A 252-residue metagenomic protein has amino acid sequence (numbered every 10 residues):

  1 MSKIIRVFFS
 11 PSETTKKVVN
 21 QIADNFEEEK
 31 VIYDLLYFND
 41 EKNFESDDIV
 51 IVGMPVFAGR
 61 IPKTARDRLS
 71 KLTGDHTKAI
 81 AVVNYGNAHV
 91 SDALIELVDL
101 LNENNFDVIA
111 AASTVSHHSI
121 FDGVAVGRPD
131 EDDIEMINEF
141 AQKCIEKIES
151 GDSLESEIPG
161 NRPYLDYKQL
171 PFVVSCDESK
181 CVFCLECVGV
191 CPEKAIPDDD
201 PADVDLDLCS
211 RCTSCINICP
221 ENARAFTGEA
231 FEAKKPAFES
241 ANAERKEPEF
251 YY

Functional and structural regions predicted by a protein language model:
S2-V18, D24-L36, D40-P171, G228-Y252: FMN-binding flavodoxin-like domain, especially the glycine-rich phosphate-binding loop
I4, V174, A202: A broad, low-specificity signal marking well-ordered, structured residues that form hydrophobic/aromatic
R6, D47, R68, N84 (+4 more regions): Functionally constrained cores in energy, signaling, and assembly domains
F9-S12, E178, E193, L206: Aromatic-flanked redox-active Cys/Sec active sites in thiol-based oxidoreductases, especially the WC-centered
E135, S179-V182, S210: A generic "alpha-helical surface" signal
L165-C191: Charge-patterned, long linear interaction tracts outside catalytic cores
L185-S210, S214-F231: Iron-sulfur cluster-binding cysteine motifs and their immediate structural context in ferredoxin-like electron-transfer
